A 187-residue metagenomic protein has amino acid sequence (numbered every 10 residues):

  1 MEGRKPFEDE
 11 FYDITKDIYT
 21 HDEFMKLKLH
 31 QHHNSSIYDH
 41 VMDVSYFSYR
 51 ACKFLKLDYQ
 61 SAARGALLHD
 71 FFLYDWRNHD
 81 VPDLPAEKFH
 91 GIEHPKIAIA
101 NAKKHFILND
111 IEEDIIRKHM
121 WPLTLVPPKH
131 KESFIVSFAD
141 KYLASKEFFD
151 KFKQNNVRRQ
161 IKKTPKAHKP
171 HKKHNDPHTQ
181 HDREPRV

Functional and structural regions predicted by a protein language model:
M1-V187: Metal-dependent phosphohydrolase cores
